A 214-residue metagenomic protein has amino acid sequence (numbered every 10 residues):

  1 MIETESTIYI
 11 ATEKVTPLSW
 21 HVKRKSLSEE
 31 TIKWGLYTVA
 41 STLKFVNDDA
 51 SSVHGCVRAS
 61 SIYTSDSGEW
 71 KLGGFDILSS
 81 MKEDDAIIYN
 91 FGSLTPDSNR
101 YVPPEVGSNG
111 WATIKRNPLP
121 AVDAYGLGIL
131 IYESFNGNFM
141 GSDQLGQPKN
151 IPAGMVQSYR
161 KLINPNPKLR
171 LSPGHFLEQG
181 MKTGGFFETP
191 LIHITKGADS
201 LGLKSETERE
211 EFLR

Functional and structural regions predicted by a protein language model:
M1-I8: Short beta-strand micro-motifs within the conserved protein kinase catalytic domain, predominantly in the N-lobe
K14-K23: Structural motif in protein kinase domains
G35-L36: Activation segment signature within eukaryotic-like protein kinase domains
S41-S52: Protein kinase catalytic-loop region centered on the HRD/HxD motif
A59-P104: Activation segment/activation loop of eukaryotic-type protein kinase catalytic domains
V106-P120: Conserved end of the kinase activation segment
N150-P165: Conserved C-terminal C-lobe helix
P165-L191: Terminal C-lobe "cap" of eukaryotic-type protein kinase domains
